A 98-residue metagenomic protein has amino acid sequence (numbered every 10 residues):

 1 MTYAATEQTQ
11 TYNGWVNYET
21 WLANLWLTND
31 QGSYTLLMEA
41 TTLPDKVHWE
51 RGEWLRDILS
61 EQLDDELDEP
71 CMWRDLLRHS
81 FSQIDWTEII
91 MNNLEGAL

Functional and structural regions predicted by a protein language model:
M1-L98: Acidic interaction surfaces
